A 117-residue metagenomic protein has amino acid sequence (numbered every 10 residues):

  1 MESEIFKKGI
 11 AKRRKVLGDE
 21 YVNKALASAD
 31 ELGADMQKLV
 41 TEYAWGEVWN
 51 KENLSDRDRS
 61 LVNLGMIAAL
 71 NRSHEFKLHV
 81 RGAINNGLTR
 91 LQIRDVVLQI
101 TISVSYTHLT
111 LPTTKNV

Functional and structural regions predicted by a protein language model:
M1-R57, N85, L109: Acidic, glycine/proline-rich low-complexity segments that act as flexible tails and inter-domain linkers
E2-I5, L39-V40, L70-K77, V104-Y106: Short acidic alpha-helix initiation/capping motifs at coil-to-helix transition points, especially at protein N-termini
E31-L32, A68-A69, N86, Q99-Y106: A short structural micro-motif
V40-A44, L61-A68, V96-T101: Short alpha-helical scaffolding segments that buttress acidic/His motifs in well-ordered protein cores
N53-R59, R72, L91-R94: Short, low-complexity cationic-aromatic patches
R72-L91: Mid-chain, well-packed structural core segment of small domains
T107-T113: Conserved small/polar residues in nucleotide/adenosyl-binding loops
